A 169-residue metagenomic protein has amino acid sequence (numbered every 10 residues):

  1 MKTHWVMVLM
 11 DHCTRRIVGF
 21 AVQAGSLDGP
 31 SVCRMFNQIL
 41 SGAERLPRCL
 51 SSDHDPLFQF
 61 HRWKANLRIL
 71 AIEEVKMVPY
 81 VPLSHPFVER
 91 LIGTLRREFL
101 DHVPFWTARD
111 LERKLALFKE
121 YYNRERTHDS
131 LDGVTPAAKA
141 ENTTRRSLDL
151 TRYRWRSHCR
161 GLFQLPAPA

Functional and structural regions predicted by a protein language model:
M1-Y121: RNase H-like DDE/DDD metal-dependent nuclease/strand-transfer catalytic core used by mobile genetic elements
R68-I72, T94-A169: C-terminal domain-tail junction helix/linker
